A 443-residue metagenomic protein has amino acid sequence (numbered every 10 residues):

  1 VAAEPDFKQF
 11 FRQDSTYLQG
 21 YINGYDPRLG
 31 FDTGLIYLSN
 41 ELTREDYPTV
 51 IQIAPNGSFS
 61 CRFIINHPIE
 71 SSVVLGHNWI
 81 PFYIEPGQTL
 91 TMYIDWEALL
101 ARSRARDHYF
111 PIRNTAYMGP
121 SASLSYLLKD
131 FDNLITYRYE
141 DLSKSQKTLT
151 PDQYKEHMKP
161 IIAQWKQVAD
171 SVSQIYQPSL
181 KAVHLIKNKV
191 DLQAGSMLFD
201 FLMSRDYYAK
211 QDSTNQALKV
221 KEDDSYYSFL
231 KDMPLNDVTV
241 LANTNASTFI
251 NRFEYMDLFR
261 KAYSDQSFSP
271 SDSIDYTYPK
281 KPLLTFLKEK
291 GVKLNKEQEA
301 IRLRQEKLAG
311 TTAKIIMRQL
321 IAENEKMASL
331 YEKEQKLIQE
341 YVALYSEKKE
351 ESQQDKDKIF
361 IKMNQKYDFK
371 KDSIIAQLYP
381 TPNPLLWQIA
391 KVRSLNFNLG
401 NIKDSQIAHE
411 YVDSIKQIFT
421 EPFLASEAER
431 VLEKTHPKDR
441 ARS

Functional and structural regions predicted by a protein language model:
V1-P86, Y93-S103: Start-of-domain marker
Q88, A98, S196-L198: Short loop/turn segments at secondary-structure transitions that flank enzyme active sites
R106-S443: Oxidative protein folding and maturation machinery
